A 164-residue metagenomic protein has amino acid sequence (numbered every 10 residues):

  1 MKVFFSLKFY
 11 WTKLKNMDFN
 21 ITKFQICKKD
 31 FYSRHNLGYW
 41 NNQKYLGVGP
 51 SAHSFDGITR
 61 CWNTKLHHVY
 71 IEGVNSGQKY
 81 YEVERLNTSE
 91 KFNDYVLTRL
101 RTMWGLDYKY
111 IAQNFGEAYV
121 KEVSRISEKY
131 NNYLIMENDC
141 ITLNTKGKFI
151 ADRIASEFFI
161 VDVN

Functional and structural regions predicted by a protein language model:
M1-E117, V163: C-terminal scaffold of the Radical SAM
K29-F31, D139-T142: Self-splicing inteins and homing endonuclease
G116-K129: Short amphipathic alpha-helical interaction segments
N131-D139: A short, conserved structural fragment
L143-G147: Basic, amphipathic "hinge/linker" alpha-helix immediately C-terminal to the N-terminal HTH DNA-binding motif
K148-N164: Short, amphipathic alpha-helical interaction segments positioned at domain boundaries
